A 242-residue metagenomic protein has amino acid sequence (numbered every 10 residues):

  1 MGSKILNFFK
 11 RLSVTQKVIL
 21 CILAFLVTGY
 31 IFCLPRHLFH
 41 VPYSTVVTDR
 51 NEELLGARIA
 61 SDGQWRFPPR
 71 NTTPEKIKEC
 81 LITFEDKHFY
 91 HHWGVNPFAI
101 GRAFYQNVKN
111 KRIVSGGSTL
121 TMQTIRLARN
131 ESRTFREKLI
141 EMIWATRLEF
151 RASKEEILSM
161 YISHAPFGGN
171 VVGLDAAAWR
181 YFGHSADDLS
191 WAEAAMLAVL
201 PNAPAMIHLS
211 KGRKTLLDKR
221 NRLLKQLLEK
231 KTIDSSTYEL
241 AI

Functional and structural regions predicted by a protein language model:
G2-I242: Juxtamembrane regions of bacterial inner-membrane/periplasmic proteins, predominantly the peptidoglycan biogenesis
